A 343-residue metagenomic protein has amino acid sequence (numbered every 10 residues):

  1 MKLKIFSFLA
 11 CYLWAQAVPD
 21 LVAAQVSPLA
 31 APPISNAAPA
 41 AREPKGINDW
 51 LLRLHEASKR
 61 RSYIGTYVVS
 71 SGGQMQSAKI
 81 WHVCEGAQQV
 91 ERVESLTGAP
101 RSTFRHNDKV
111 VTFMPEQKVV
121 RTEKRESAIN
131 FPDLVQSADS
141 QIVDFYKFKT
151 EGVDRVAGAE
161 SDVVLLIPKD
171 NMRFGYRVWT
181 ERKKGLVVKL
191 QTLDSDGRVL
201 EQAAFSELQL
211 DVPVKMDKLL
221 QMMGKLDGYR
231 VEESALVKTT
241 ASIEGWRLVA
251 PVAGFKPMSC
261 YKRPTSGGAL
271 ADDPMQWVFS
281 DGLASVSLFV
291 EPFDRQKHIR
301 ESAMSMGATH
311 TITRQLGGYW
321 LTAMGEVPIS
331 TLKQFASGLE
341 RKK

Functional and structural regions predicted by a protein language model:
M1-S7: Bacterial N-terminal signal peptides that target proteins for export
K2, V26-E116, D144-L193: N-terminal mature ectodomain segment of secretory-pathway/periplasmic proteins
S7-Q16: Bacterial N-terminal signal peptides
Y12, L21-V22: Cleavable N-terminal signal peptides
T112-D133: Acidic/charged, solvent-exposed loop-and-adjacent secondary-structure segments enriched in E/D, K/R, S/T, and G/P
K184-L186, L193, G197-M216, T322-K343: Surface-exposed amphipathic alpha-helical segments
A204, Q209, K215-K238, G245: Pro/Ala/Gly-rich low-complexity, hydrophilic intrinsically disordered segments
D227-G317, V327-Q334: Short, solvent-exposed recognition patches
